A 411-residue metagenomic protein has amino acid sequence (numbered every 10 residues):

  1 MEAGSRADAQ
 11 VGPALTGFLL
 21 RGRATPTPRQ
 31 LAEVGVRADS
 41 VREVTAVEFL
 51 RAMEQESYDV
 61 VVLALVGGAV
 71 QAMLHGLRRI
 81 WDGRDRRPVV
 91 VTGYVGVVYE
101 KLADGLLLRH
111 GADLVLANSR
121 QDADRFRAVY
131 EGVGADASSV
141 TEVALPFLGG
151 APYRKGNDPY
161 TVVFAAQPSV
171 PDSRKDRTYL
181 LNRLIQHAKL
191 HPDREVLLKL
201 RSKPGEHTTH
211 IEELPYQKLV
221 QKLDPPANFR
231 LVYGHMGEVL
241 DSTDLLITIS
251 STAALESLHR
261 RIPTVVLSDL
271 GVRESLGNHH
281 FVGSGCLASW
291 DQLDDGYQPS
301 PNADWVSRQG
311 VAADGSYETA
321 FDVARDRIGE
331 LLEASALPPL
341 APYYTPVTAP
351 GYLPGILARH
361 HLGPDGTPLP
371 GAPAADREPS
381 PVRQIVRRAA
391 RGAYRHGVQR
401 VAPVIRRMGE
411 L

Functional and structural regions predicted by a protein language model:
M1-D136: Active-site and donor-binding regions of nucleotide-sugar-utilizing enzymes
A24-T25, G67-Q71, V97-Y99, D122 (+5 more regions): Short acidic, S/G/P-rich loop/turn micro-motifs used as interaction or catalytic elements
G111-R177: A nucleotide-sugar donor-handling region in carbohydrate enzymes
V115, L246-I247, T264: Short, well-ordered beta-strand core segments
L148-Y216: Conserved catalytic-core segment of nucleotide-activated headgroup transferases in glycan assembly
T209-L258: Donor nucleotide-activated moiety binding/catalytic core segment of transferases that use nucleotide-activated donors
A253-D322: Catalytic binding pocket for nucleotide-activated donors in carbohydrate/polymer assembly enzymes
D294-L411: C-terminal amphipathic helix plus adjacent low-complexity, charged tail appended to glycosyltransferase catalytic
